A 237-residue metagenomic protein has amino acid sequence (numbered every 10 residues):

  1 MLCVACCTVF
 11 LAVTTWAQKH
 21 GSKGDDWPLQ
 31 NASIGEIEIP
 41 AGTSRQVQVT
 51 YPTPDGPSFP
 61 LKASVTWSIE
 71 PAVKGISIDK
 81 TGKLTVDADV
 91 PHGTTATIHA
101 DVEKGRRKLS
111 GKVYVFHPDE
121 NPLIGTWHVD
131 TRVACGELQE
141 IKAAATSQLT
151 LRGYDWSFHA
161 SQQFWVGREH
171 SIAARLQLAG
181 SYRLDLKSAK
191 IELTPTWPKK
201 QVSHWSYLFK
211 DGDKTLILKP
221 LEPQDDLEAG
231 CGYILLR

Functional and structural regions predicted by a protein language model:
L2-A12: Bacterial N-terminal signal peptides
T15-A17: Boundary at the C-terminal end of the N-terminal hydrophobic targeting segment
K19-E36, P40, S44-Q46, G56 (+5 more regions): Lipid interaction determinants
Y51-D55: Short solvent-exposed capping/turn motifs at the termini of beta-strands
L61-V65: Solvent-exposed loop segments of extracellular immunoglobulin-like
G75-D79: Short beta-strand segments within Ig-like beta-sandwich modules, predominantly Fibronectin type-III
